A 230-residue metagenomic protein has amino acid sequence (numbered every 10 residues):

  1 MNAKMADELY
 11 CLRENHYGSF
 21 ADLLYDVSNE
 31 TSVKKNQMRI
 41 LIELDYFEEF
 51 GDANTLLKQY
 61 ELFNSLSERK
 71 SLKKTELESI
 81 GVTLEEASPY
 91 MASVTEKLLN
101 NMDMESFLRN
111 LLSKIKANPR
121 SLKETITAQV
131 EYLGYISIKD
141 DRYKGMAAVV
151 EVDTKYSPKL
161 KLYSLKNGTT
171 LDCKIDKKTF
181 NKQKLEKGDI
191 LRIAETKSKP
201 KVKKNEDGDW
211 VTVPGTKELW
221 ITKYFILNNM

Functional and structural regions predicted by a protein language model:
M1-M230: Noncatalytic, beta-rich nucleic-acid-contacting surfaces in large DNA/RNA-processing enzymes
